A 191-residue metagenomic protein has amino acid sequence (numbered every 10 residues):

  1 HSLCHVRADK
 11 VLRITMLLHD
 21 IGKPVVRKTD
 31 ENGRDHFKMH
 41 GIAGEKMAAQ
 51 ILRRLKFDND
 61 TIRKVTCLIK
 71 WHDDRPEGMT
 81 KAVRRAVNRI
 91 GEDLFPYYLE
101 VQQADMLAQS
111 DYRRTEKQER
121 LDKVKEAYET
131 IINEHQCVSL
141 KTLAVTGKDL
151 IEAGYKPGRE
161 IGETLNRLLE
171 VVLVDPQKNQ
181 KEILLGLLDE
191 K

Functional and structural regions predicted by a protein language model:
H1-K117: Divalent metal-dependent catalytic cores for phosphoryl transfer on phosphate-bearing substrates
Q50, A108-K191: Charged substrate- and nucleic-acid-binding regions of tRNA-handling and nucleotidyl-transfer enzymes, centered on
